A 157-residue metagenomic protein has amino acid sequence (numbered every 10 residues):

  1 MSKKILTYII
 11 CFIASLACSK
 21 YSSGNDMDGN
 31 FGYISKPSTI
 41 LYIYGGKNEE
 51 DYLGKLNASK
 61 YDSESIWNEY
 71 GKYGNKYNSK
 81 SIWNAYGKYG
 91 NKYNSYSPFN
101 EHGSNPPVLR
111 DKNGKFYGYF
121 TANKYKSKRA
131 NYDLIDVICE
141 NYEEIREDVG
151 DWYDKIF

Functional and structural regions predicted by a protein language model:
M1-I5: Positively charged n-region of N-terminal signal peptides that target proteins for export
C11-S19: Hydrophobic h-region of N-terminal signal peptides that target proteins for export in Gram-negative bacteria
Y21-F157: Repetitive, compositionally biased segments used for assembly/scaffolding
